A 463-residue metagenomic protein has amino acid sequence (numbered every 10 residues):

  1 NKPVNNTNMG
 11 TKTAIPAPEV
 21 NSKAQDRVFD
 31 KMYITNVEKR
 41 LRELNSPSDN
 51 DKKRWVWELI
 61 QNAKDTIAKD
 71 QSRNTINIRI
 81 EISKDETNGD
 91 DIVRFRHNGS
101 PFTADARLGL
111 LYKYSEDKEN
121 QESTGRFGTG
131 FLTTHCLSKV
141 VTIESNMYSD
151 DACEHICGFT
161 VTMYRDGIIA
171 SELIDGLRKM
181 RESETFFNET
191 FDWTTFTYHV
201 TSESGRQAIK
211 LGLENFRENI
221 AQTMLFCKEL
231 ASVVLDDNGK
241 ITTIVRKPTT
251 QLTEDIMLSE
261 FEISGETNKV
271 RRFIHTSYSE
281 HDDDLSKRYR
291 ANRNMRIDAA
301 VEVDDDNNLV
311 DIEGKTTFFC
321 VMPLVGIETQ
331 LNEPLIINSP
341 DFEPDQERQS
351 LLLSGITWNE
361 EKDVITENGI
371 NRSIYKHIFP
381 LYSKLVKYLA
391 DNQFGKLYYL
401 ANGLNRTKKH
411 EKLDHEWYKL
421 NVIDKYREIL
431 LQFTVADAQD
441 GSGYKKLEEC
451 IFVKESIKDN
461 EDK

Functional and structural regions predicted by a protein language model:
N1-I76, I80-K84, A104-K113: Bergerat-fold GHKL ATPase/HATPase_c domain
K2-N21, Q25, E38-R42, S83-K84 (+2 more regions): GHKL/Bergerat-fold ATPase module
E43, T66, F127-T129, E182-S183: Eukaryotic intrinsically disordered and solvent-exposed regulatory patches
N45-D49, E119-F127, E367: Alpha-helix N-cap/helix-initiation motif
N62, T66-D70, N98, A104 (+5 more regions): Domain-wide signal for the mature, well-folded portions of proteins, strongly enriched in nucleus-encoded organellar
E86-R96: Short, highly conserved beta-strand within the GHKL-type HATPase_c fold
F95-A152: Flexible ATP-lid and adjacent glycine-rich G1/G2 motifs of the Bergerat
